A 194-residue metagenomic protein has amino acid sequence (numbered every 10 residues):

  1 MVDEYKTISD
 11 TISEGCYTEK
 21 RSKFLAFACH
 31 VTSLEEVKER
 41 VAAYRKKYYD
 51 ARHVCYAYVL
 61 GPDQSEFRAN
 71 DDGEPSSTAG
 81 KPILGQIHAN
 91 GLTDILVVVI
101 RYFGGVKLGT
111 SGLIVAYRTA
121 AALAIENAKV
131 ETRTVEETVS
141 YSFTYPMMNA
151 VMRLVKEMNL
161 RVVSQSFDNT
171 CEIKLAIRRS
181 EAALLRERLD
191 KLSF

Functional and structural regions predicted by a protein language model:
M1-S77, S164, A182: C-terminal regulatory domains involved in ligand/effector binding and gene-expression control
Y48-A51, M158-V163, D190-F194: A common structural junction motif
A79-N127: Active-site beta-strand/loop microenvironment that shapes enzyme catalytic pockets
A120-I125, E181, L192-F194: Terminal alpha-helical anchor/extension segments at protein ends
K129-Y145, I173-L175: Short glycine-/aliphatic-rich beta-strand segments at the starts of folded cytosolic domains
S142-L160: Short amphipathic alpha-helix segments
V151-E157, L184-S193: Short amphipathic alpha-helices in soluble, non-transmembrane regions that often serve as interface/regulatory elements
L175, E181-L184: Terminal, non-globular segments
